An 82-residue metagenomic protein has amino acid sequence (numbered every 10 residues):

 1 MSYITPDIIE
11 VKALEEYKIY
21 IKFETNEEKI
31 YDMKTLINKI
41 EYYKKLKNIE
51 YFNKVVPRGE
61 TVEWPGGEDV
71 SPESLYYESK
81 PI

Functional and structural regions predicted by a protein language model:
M1-I82: Motif-centric detector for short Cys/His coordination patterns
